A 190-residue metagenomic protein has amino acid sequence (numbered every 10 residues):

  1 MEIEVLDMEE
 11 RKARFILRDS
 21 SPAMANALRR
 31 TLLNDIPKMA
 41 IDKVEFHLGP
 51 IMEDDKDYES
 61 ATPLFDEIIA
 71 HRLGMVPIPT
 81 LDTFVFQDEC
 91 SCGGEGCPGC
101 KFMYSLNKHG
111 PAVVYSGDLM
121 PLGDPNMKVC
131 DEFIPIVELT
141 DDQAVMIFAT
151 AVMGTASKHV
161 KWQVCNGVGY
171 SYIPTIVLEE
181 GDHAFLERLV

Functional and structural regions predicted by a protein language model:
M1-V190: Protein-protein interaction/assembly regions in multi-subunit complexes
